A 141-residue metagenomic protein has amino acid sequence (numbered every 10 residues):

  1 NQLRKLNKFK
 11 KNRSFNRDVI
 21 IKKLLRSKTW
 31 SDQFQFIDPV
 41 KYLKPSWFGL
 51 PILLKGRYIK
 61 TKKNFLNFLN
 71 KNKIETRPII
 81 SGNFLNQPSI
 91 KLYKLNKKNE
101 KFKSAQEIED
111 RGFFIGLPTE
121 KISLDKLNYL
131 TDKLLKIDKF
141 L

Functional and structural regions predicted by a protein language model:
N1-L141: PLP-dependent aminotransferase class I/II
